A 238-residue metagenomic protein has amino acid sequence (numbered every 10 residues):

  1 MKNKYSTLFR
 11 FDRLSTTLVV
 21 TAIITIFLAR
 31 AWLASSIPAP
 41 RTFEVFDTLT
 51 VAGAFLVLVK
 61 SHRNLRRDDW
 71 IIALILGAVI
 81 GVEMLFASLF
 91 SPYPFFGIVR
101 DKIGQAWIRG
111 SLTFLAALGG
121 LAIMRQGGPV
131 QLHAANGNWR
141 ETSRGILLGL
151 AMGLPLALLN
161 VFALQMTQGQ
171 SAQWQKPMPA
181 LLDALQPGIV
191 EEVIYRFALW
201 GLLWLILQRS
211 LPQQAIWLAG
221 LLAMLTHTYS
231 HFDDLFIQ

Functional and structural regions predicted by a protein language model:
K2-A22, L65-I71: N-terminal membrane topogenic signal
F11-D47: Extended, compositionally biased non-globular segments that define protein topology
I23-A31, G77-S88, G153-L159, A223-D233: Aromatic-anchored segments of alpha-helical transmembrane domains
L28-I37, L85-F96, V161-Q170, F232-I237: Juxtamembrane "helix-exit" motif on the non-cytosolic side of transmembrane helices
S36-L49, R66-I123: Alpha-helical transmembrane segments in multi-pass membrane proteins
D68-E83, Q105-I108, N138-P155, W217-L225: Transmembrane alpha-helical segments of multi-pass membrane proteins
Y93-A106, G120-G188, L205-S210: Juxtamembrane helix-loop-helix connectors linking adjacent transmembrane helices in multi-pass membrane enzymes
Q175-Q238: Transmembrane helix-loop-helix hairpins at the membrane interface of multi-pass integral membrane proteins
